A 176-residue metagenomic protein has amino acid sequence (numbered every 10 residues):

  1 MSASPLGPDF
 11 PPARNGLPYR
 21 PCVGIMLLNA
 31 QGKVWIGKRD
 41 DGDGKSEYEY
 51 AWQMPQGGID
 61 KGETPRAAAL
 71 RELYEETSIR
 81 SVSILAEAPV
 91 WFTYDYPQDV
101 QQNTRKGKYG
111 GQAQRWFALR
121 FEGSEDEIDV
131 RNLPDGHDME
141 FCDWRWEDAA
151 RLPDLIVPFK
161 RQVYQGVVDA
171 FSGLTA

Functional and structural regions predicted by a protein language model:
M1-Q31, R39, K106-G107: Acidic, metal-coordinating catalytic segment for phosphate/diphosphate chemistry, firing primarily on the Nudix
P21-V23, A30, Y50, A113-R115 (+1 more regions): Residues that flank catalytic or metal-binding motifs in active/ligand-binding sites
G42-D43, Q162: Short, surface-exposed beta-strand-loop junctions and turns on beta-sheet-rich folds
G44-Y50: A conserved beta-turn-beta hairpin within the catalytic core of GNAT-like acetyltransferases that forms part
Q53-M54: A short gly/proline-enriched turn/hairpin at secondary-structure junctions
G58-P158: Unchanged
A149-A176: Charged phosphate-binding loop/patch that engages nucleotide di/tri-phosphates or the phosphate backbone of nucleic
